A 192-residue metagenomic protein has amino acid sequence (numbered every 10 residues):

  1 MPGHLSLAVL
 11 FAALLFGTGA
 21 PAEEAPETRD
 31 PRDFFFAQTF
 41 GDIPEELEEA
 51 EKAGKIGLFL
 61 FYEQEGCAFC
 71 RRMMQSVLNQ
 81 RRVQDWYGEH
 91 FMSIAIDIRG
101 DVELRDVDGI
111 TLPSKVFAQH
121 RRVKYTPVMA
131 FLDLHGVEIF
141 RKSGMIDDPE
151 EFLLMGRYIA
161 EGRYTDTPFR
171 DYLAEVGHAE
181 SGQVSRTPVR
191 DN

Functional and structural regions predicted by a protein language model:
S6-F16: Bacterial N-terminal signal peptides
E23-E48: N-terminal "domain-start" segment that seeds a small globular fold
T39, Y62, V83-L112: Thiol-based oxidoreductase modules, predominantly thioredoxin-like and allied folds used for disulfide exchange
T39-L58, Y87: A short beta-strand-turn-helix
A53-A68, S93: Short active-site neighborhood of thiol/selenol oxidoreductases, capturing the structured segment around
R71-W86: Typically the conserved alpha-helix immediately C-terminal to a functionally engaged Cys/Sec in thioredoxin-like
Q119-T165: Non-catalytic, surface beta->alpha helical segment in thiol-disulfide oxidoreductase systems
M145-N192: Thiol-/selenol-based redox modules, centered on thioredoxin-like and closely related oxidoreductase domains
